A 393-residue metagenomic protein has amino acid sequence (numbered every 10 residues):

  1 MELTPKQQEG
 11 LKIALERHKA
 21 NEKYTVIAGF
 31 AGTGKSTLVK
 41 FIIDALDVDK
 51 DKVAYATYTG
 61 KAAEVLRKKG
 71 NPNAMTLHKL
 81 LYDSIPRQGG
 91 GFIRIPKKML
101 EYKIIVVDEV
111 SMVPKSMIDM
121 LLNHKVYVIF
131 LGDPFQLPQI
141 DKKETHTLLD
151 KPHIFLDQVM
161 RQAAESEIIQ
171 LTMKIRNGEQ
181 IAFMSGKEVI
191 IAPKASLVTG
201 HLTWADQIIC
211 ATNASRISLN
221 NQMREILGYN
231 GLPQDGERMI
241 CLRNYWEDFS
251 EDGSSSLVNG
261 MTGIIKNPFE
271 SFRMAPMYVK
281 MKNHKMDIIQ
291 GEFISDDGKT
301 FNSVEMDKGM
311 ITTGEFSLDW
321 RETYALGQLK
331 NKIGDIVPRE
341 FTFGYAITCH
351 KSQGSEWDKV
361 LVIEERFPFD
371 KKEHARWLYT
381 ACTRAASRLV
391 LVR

Functional and structural regions predicted by a protein language model:
M1-R393: Conserved ATP-binding/catalytic motifs of P-loop helicase motor domains
